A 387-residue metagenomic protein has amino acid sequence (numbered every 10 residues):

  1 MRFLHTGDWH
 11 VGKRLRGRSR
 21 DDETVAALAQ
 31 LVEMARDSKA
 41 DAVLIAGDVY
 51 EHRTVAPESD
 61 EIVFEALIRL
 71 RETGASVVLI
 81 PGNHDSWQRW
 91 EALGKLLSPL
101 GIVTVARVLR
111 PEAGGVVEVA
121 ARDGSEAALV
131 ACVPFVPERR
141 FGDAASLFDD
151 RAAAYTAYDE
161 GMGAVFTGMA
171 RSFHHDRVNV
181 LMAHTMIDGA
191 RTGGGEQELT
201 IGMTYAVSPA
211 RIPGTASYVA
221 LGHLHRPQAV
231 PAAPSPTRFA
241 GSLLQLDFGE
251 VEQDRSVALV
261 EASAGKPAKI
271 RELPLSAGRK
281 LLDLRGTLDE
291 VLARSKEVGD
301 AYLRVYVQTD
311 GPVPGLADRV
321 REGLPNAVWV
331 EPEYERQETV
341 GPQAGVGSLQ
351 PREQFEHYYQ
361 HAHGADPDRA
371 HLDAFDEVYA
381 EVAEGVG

Functional and structural regions predicted by a protein language model:
M1-I68, E72, D376-E381, G385-G387: N-terminal active-site segment of His-dependent metallophosphoesterases
T6-G7, V43-D48, S76-N83, V103-V108 (+3 more regions): Active-site neighborhood of phospho(di)ester-bond hydrolases with catalytic His/Asp-centered motifs
L15-R16, V49-A66, P81-A106, G115-V117 (+1 more regions): Metal-dependent catalytic neighborhoods of phosphoester/phosphodiester hydrolases
D37, A42, E261-G387: Accessory, non-catalytic peripheral segments of nucleic-acid enzymes
A40-E58, A75-Q88, I187-M203: Active-site neighborhood of divalent metal-dependent phosphoester/pyrophosphate hydrolases
R71-T73, A210-T215, A232, E297-V298 (+1 more regions): Short, conserved loop/helix-junction motifs that constitute active-site signature segments in enzyme catalytic cores
A92-L96, L100-M203, S263, P274: Conserved catalytic scaffold of divalent metal-dependent phosphoesterases
S98-P99, I187-K266: Conserved beta-sheet core of the metallophosphoesterase superfamily
